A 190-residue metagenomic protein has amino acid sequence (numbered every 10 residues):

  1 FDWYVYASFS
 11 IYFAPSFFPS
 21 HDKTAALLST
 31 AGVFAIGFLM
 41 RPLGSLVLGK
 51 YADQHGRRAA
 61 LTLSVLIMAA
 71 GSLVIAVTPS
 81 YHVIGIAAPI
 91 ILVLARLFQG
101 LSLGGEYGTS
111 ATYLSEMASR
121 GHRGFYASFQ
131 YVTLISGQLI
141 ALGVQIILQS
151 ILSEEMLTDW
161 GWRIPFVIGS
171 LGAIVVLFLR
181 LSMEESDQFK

Functional and structural regions predicted by a protein language model:
S10-L43, L61, I90: Extracellular/periplasmic helix-loop-helix junction of adjacent transmembrane segments in MFS-like secondary
P19, L66-G85: C-terminal ends and interior cores of transmembrane alpha-helices in multi-pass membrane transporters/permeases
T24, V77-L94, I151-D159: Helix-loop junctions at membrane interfaces in 12-TM secondary transporters
A31-K50, A59-L73, S136: Central cavity-lining transmembrane alpha-helices of secondary-active solute carriers, predominantly the Major
L63-G71, A95, S102, Q130 (+1 more regions): Residue-level signature of the transmembrane alpha-helical cores of Major Facilitator Superfamily-type secondary
G85-V132: Cytoplasmic helix-loop-helix junction between adjacent transmembrane helices in 12-TM secondary transporters
S102, H122-S150, L171-A173: Glycine-rich segments within core transmembrane alpha-helices of 12-TM secondary carriers
S153-K190: Central mid-sequence intracellular linker of multi-pass
